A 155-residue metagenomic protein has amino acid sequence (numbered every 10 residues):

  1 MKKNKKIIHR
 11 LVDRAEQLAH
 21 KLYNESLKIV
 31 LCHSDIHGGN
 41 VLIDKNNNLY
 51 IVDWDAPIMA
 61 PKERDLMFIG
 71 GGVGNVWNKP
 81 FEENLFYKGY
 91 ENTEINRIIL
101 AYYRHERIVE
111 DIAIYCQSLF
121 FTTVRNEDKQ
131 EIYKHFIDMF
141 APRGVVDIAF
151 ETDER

Functional and structural regions predicted by a protein language model:
M1-H33: An alpha-helical support segment within catalytic cores of ATP-dependent transferases
L31, Y50-D53: Pre-DFG segment of protein kinase catalytic domains
I36: Hydrophobic HxD+1 residue recognition
D44-L49: Active-site beta-strand-loop-beta-strand hairpin of nuclease catalytic cores that positions key catalytic residues
E63-I95, H105-T123: Active-site activation/catalytic loop segments of kinase-like enzymes and analogous catalytic loops in related
A113-R155: ATP/Mg2+ or Mg2+-diphosphate-binding catalytic cores that bind nucleotide phosphates or diphosphates via glycine-rich
